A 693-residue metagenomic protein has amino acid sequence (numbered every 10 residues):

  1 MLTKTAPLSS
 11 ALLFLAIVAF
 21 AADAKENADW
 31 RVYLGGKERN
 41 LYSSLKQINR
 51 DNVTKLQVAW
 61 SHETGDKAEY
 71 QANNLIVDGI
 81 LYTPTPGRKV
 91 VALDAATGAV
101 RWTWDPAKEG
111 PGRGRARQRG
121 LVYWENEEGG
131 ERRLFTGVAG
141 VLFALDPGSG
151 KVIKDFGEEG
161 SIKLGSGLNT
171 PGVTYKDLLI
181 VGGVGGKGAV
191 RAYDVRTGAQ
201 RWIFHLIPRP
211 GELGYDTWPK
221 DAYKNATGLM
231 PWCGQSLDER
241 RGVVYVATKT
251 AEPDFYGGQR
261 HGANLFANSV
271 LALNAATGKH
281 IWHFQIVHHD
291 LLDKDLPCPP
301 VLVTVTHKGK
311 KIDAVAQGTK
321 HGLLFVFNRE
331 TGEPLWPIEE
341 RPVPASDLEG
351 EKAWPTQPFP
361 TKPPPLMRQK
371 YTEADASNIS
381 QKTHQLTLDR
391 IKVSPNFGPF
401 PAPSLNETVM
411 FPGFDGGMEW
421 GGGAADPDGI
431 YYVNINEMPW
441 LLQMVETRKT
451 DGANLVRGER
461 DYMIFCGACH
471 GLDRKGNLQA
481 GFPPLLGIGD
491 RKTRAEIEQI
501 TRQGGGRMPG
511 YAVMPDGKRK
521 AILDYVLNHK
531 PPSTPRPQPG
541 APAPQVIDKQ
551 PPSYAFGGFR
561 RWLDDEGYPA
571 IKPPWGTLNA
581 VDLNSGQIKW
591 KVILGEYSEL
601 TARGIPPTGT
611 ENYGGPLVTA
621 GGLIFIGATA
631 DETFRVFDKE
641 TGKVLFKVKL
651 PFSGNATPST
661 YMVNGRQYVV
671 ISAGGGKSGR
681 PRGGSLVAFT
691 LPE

Functional and structural regions predicted by a protein language model:
M1-A11: Bacterial N-terminal signal peptides that target proteins for export
L12-A21: Hydrophobic h-region of N-terminal signal peptides that target proteins for export in Gram-negative bacteria
A21-Q47, W354-L388, R536-G557: N-terminal pre-domain segments of enzymes
A22-D66, N73-I76, G332, N579: Mature N-terminal segment immediately following signal peptide/propeptide cleavage in secreted/periplasmic
W30-L34, E69-K89, R113-V141, G167-V190 (+11 more regions): Repeat-blade elements of multi-bladed beta-propeller folds
N52-G65, V90-P111, E128-G129, V141-G165 (+12 more regions): Extracytoplasmic/lumenal domain signature
F156, T450-R460, A468-R502, R507-V513: Gly/Gly-Pro-rich "capping" loops immediately C-terminal to redox-active cysteine motifs in periplasmic/lumenal
A495, A512-Q538: C-terminal capping alpha-helices of c-type cytochrome domains
